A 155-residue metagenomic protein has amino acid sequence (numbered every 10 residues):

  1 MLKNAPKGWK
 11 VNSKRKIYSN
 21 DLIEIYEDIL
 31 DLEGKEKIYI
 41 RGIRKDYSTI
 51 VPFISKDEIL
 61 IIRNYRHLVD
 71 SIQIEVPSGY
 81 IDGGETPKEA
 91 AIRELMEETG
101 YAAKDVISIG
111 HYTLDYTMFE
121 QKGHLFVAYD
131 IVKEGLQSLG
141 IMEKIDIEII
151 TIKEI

Functional and structural regions predicted by a protein language model:
A5-G8, G42-R44, S48-R93, I141: Conserved Nudix-box catalytic region and its N-terminal flanking loop in Nudix hydrolases and closely related
G8-T49, S55: Acidic, metal-coordinating catalytic segment for phosphate/diphosphate chemistry, firing primarily on the Nudix
K10, A102-I109: A short coil-to-beta-strand element that immediately follows conserved catalytic motifs
R15-K16, H111-D115: Short, solvent-exposed loop/turn elements at beta->coil junctions and helix N-caps that rim active or binding pockets
E24-E33, D115-G135, E148: Active-site-adjacent beta-strand/loop module that shapes the phosphate/pyrophosphate-binding cleft
R44-Y47, L139-I155: NUDIX/MutT-family hydrolases
L60-I61, E75, E94-M96, I107-S108 (+1 more regions): Conserved beta-strand segments that form the floor/walls of ligand-binding pockets within enzyme and binding domains
E85-A90, E98-D105: Beta-rich strand-turn-strand
